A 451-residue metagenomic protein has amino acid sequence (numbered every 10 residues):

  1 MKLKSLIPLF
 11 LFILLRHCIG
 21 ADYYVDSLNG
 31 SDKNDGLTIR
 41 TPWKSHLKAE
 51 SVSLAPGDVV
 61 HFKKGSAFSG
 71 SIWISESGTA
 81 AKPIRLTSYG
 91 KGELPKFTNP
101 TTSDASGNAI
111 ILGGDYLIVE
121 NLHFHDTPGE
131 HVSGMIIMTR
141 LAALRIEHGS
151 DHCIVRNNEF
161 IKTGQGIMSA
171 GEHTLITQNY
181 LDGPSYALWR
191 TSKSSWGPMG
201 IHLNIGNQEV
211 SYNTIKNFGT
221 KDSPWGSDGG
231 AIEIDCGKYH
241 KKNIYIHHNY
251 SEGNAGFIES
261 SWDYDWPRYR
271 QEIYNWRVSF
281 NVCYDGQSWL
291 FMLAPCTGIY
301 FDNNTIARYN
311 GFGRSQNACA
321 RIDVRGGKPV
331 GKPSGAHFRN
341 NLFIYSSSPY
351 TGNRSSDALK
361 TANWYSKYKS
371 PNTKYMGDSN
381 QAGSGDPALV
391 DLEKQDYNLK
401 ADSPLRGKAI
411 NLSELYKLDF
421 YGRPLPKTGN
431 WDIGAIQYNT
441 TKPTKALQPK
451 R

Functional and structural regions predicted by a protein language model:
S27-K63, A67-F68, W73, S403 (+3 more regions): Acidic Gly/Asp/Thr-rich repetitive segments characteristic of extracellular carbohydrate-active and adhesion proteins
A55, K63, E76, A81 (+25 more regions): Parallel beta-helix/beta-solenoid
H61-K63, S77-I137, G383-P387: Right-handed parallel beta-helix/beta-spiral solenoid domain characteristic of secreted/periplasmic
G70, A105, L122-P128, T139 (+14 more regions): Surface-exposed loop/turn segments connecting beta-strands in extracellular beta-rich domains
G70, S75, A105, H248-S251 (+1 more regions): Predominantly extracellular beta-rich ligand-binding scaffolds that present long acidic/polar faces for carbohydrate
N99-I111, V132-E147, I161-Q165, W189-I205 (+5 more regions): Extracellular beta-strand/beta-solenoid scaffold signature
S379-T440: C-terminal accessory segments
